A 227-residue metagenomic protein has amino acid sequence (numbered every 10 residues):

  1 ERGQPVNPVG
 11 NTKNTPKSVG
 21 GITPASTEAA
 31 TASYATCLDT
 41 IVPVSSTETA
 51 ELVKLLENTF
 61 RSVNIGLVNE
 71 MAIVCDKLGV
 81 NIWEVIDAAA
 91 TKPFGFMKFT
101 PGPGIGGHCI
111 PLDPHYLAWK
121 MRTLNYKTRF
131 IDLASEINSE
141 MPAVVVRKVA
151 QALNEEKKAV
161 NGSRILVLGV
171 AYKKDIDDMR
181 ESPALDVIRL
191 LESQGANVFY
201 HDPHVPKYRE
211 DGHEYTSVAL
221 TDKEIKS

Functional and structural regions predicted by a protein language model:
E1-S227: Structural/interface elements that position substrates and couple domains in central-metabolism enzymes
